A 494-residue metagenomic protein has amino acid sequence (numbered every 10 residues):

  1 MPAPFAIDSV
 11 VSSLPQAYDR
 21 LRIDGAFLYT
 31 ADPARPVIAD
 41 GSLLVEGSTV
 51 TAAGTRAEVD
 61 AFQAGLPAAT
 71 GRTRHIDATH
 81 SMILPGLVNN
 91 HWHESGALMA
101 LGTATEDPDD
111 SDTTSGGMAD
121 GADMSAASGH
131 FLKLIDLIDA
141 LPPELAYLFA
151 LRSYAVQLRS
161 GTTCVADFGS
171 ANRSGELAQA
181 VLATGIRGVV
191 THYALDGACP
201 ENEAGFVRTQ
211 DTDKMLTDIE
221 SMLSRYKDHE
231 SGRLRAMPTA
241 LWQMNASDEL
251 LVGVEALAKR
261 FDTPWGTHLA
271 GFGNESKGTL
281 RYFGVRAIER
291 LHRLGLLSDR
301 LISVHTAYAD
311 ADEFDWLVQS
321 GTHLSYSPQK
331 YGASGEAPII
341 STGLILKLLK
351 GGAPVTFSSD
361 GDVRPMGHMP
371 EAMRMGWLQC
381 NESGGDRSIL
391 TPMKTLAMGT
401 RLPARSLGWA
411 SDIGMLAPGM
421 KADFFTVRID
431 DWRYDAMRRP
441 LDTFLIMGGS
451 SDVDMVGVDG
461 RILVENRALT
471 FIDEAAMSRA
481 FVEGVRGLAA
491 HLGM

Functional and structural regions predicted by a protein language model:
M1-P67, S81-I83: N-terminal metal-binding scaffold of metallo-dependent hydrolase/deaminase domains
V11, L28-D40, A53, G335-S341 (+1 more regions): Acidic, glycine-enriched loop/beta-strand segments at the rims of small-molecule binding/catalytic pockets
S12, E176-F314: Metal-coordinating catalytic core of metallo-dependent amide/deamination hydrolases
A17-G25, A61-A122, E144, L151 (+1 more regions): Replace "His-x-His-based motif
L98-A146, H192-T212, G273-R300, S320-L324 (+1 more regions): Active-site gating loops and adjacent loop-to-helix segments of metal-dependent hydrolytic enzymes
L101-F168, N172-I186, M215-H229, V482-G484: Alpha-helical scaffold segments that flank or form the walls of functional sites
R293-R300, I345-D431, M447: His/Asp/Glu-enriched, well-ordered alpha-helical/loop segment that forms or immediately abuts the divalent-metal
K421-S478: C-terminal cap of metal-dependent C-N hydrolases
